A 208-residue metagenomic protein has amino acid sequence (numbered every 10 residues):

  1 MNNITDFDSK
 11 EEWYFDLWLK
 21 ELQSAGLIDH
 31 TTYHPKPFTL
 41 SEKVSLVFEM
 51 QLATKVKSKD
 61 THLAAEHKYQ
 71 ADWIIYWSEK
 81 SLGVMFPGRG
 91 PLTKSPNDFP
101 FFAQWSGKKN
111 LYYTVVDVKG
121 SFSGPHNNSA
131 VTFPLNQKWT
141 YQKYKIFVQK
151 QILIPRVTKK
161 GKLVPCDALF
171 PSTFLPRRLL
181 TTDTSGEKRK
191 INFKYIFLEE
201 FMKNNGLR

Functional and structural regions predicted by a protein language model:
M1-R208: Electrostatic, structured charged patches in enzyme active sites and in nucleic-acid/phosphate-binding
